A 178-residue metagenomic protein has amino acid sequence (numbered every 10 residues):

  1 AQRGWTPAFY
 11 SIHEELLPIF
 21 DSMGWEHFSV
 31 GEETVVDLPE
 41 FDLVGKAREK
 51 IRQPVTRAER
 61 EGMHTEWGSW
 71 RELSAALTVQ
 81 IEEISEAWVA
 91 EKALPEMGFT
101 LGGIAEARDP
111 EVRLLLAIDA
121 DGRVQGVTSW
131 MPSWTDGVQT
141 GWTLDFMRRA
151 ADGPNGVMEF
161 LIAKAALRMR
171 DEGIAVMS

Functional and structural regions predicted by a protein language model:
A1, W5, F9-E33, L38-P54 (+1 more regions): A conserved beta-strand-loop-helix scaffold within acyl/acetyltransferase catalytic domains
